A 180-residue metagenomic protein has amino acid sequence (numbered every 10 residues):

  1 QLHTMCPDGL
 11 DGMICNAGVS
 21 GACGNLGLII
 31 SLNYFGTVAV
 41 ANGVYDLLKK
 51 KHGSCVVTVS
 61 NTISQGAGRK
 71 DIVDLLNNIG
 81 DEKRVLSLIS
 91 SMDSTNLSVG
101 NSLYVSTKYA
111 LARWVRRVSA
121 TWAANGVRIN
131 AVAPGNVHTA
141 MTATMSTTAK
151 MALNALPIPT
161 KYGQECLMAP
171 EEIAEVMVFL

Functional and structural regions predicted by a protein language model:
Q1-D8: Conserved amphipathic alpha-helix within the SDR
I14, V57-V59, I129-V132, T142: Hydrophobic structural elements of the Rossmann-like NAD(P)H-binding subdomain that define the short-chain
G18-C23, G27, K49-A124, N136-T139: Catalytic loop of short-chain dehydrogenase/reductase
A39, A112, A131, M151-L180: C-terminal helical subdomain
A41-N42, R116: A short, exposed helix-loop element centered on a Lys and neighboring polar residues
G80-S94, T147-Y162: A short C-terminal helix-loop "cap" of Rossmann-like NAD(P)-dependent dehydrogenase/epimerase domains
A133-T144, T148, L153: Short, flexible catalytic-loop segment of classical short-chain dehydrogenase/reductase
